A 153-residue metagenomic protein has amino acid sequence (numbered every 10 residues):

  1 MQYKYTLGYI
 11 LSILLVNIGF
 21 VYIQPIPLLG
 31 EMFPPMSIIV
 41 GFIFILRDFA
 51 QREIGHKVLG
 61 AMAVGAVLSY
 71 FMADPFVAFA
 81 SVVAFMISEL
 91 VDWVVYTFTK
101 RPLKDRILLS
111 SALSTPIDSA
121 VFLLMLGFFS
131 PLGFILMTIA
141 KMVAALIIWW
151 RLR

Functional and structural regions predicted by a protein language model:
M1-L11: N-terminal membrane topogenic signal
M1-Y3, L28, P35, F49-V58 (+1 more regions): Interhelical loop and helix-boundary elements at the membrane-water interface of polytopic inner-membrane proteins
L15, V67-L68, V95: Hydrophobic residues within the alpha-helical transmembrane core of Major Facilitator Superfamily
F20-M86: Alpha-helical membrane segments and adjacent membrane-interface helices in multi-pass membrane proteins
A78-R153: Membrane-embedded alpha-helical hairpins and interfacial helices in multi-pass inner-membrane proteins
